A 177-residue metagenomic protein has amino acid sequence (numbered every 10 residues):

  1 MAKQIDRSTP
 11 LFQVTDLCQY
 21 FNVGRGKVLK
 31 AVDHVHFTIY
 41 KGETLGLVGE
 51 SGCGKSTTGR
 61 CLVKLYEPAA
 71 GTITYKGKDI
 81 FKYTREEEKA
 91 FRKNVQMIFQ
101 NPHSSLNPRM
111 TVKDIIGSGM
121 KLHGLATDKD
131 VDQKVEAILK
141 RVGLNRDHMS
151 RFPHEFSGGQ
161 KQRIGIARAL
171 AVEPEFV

Functional and structural regions predicted by a protein language model:
V48-G49: The feature captures the beta-strand-to-loop junction immediately N-terminal to the Walker
V63: Helix-to-loop junction immediately C-terminal to a conserved catalytic motif
G71-D79, F91: Conserved ABC transporter NBD signature motif
K93, H154, V172: Conserved signature/switch motifs of ABC ATPase nucleotide-binding domains
K129-D147: Conserved ABC ATPase "signature" region
F152-F156, Q160: Conserved ABC ATPase signature
I166: Hydrophobic anchor residue at the start of the ABC signature
